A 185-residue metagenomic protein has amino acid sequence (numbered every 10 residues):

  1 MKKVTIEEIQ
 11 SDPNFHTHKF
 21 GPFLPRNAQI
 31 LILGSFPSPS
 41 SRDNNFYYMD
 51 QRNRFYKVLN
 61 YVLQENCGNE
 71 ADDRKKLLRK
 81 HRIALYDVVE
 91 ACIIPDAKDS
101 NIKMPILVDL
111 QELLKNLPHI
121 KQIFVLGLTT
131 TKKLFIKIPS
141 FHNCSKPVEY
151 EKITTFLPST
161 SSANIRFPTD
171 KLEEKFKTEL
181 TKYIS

Functional and structural regions predicted by a protein language model:
M1-Q29, Q51, A97-Q111, P139-S185: C-terminal capping/extension of enzyme domains
Q29-I30, Q122: Structural motif
I30-L31, S38: N-terminal strand-loop-strand
F36-S40, N53-R54, E90-I93, L128-K132 (+1 more regions): Short, solvent-exposed loop/turn segments at secondary-structure junctions
S40-I102: Short, surface-exposed acidic-centric catalytic microdomains
S41-N44, K133-I136, R166-F167: Short glycine-/acidic-enriched loop or helix-start segments at secondary-structure transitions that form or flank
K80-L134: Internal catalytic-core helix/loop-beta-alpha segment that presents or stabilizes conserved functional determinants
